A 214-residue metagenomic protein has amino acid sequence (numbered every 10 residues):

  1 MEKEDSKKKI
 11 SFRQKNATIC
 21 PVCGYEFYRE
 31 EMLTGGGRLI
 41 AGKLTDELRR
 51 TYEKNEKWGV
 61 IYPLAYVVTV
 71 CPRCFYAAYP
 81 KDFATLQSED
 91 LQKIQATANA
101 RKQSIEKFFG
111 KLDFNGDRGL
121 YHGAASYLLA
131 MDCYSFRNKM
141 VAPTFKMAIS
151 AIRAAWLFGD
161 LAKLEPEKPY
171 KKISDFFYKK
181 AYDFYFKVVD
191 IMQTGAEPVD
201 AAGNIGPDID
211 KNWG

Functional and structural regions predicted by a protein language model:
M1-A96: N-terminal cysteine/histidine-rich coordination modules
M1-K9, T34-G36, I40, L112 (+2 more regions): N-terminal pre-domain and mature-chain start segments
F12, P63-Y66, H122, M147 (+1 more regions): Generic detector of ordered secondary-structure context
E31, D82, V189-M192, A196: Long, hydrophobic, amphipathic alpha-helical segments used as structural scaffolds
T97-M131, V141-P166, K179, D183-F186 (+1 more regions): Amphipathic alpha-helical repeat scaffolds of TPR domains
E165-S174: Acidic, serine/threonine/proline-rich low-complexity intrinsically disordered regions
